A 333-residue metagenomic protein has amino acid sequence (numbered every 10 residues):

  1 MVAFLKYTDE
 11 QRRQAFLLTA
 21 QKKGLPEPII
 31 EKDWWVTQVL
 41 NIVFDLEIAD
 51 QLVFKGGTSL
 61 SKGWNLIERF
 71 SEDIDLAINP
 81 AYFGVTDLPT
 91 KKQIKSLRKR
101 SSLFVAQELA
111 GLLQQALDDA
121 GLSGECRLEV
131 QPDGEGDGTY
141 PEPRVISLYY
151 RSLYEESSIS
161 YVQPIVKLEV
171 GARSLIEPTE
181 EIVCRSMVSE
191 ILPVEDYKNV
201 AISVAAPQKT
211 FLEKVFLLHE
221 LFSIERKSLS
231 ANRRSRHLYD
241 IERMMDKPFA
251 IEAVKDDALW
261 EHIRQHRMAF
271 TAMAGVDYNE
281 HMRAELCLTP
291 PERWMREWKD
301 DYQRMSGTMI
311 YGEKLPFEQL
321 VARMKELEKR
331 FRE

Functional and structural regions predicted by a protein language model:
M1-L52, W64, E68, P80-E333: Structured mid-to-C-terminal alpha-helical surface segments
F54-T58: Glycine-rich beta-strand-to-loop/alpha-helix junction loops that act as flexible
S61: Betabetaalpha-Me/HNH-type nuclease active-site subdomain
L76-A77: Glycine-rich active-site/cofactor-binding loop and its immediate structural neighborhood
